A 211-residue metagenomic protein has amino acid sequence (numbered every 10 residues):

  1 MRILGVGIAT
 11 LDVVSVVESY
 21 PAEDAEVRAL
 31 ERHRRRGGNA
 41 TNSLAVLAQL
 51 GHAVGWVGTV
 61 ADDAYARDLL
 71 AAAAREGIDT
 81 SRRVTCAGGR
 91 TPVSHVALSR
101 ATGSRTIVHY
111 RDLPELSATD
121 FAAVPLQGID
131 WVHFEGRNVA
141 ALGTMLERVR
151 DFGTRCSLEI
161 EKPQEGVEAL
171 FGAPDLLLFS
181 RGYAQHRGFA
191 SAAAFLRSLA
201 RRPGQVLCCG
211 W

Functional and structural regions predicted by a protein language model:
M1-A9, L70-T85, A97-W211: Ribokinase/PfkB-type carbohydrate-kinase core domain
M1-V57, R67, R75, I107: Glycine-rich phosphate/adenosyl-contacting loop at the front of the ribokinase-like
A40-L44, A66, P92, L142 (+2 more regions): A general structural signal for well-ordered alpha-helical segments in protein cores
G51, C86-G89: N-terminal short leaders/motifs
G89-P92, G172: A short, glycine/Asx- and small/polar-enriched loop/turn that sits immediately N-terminal to a beta-strand
